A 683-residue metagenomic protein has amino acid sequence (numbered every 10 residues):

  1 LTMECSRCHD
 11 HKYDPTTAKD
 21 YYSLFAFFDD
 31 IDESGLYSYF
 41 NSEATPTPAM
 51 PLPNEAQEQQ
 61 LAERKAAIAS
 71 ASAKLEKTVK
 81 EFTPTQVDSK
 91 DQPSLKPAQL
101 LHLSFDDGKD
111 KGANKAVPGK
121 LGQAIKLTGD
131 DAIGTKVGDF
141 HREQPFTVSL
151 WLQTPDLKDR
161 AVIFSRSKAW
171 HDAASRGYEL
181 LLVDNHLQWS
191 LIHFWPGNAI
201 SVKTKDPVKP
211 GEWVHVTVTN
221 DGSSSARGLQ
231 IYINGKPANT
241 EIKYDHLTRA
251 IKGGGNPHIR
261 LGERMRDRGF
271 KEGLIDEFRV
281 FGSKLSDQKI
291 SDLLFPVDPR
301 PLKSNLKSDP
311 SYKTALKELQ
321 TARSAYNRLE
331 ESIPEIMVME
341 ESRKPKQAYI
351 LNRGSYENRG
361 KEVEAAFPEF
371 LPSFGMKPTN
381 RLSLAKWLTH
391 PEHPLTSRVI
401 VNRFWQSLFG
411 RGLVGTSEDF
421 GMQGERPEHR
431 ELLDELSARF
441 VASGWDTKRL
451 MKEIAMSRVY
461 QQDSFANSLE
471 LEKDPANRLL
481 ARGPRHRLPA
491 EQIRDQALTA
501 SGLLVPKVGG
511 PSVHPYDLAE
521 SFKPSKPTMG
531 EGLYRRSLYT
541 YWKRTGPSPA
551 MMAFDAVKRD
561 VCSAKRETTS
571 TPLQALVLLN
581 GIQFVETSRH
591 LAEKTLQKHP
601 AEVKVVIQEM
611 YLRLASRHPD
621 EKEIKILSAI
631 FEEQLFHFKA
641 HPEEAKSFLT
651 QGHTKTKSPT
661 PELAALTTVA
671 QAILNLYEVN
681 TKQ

Functional and structural regions predicted by a protein language model:
L1, Q59-A62, A66-Q86, P93 (+8 more regions): Primarily short, surface-exposed interaction patches in extracytoplasmic proteins
L1-E58, M551, S563: Sequence context surrounding c-type heme c attachment/ligation sites in exported
D20-S23, I31, L150, D245-T248 (+4 more regions): Short secondary-structure boundary/capping segments
S72-E335, A497: Extracellular glycan-associated modules
S190, R536, K543-D555: Active-site Gly/Thr loop motif
A670: Aromatic-residue-lined binding/catalytic grooves and analogous aromatic/hydrophobic interfacial grooves in multimeric
